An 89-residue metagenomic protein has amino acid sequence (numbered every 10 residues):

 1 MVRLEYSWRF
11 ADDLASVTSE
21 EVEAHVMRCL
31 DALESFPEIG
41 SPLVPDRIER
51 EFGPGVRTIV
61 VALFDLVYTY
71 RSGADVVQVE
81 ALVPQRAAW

Functional and structural regions predicted by a protein language model:
M1-L63, S72-Q78, L82, A88-W89: Basic, Lys/Arg-enriched alpha-helical interface segments
V67-T69: Short, surface-exposed charged micro-motifs
